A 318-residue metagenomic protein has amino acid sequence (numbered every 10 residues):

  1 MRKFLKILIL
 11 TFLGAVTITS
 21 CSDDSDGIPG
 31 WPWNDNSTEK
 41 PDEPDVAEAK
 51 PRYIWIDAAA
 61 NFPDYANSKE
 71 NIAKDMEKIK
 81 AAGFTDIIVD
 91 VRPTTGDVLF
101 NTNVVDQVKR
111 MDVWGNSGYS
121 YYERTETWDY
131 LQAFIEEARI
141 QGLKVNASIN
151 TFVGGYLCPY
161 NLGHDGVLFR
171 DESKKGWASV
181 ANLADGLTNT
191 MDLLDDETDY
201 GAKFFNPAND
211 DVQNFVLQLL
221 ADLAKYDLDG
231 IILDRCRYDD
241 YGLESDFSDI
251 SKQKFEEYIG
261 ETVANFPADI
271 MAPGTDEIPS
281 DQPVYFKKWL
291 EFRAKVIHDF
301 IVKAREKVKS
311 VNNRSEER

Functional and structural regions predicted by a protein language model:
M1-T19: Sec-dependent bacterial lipoprotein signal peptides
A15-A49: Bacterial Sec-dependent N-terminal signal peptides
D45-K69, A147-Y226: Active-site-adjacent "subsite" loops/lids of carbohydrate-active enzymes
R52-I56, I87-V89, V145-A147, I231-D234 (+1 more regions): Hydrophobic faces of well-ordered beta-strands that scaffold small-molecule active sites in alpha/beta enzyme cores
D64-A82, M111-Q141, N214-F215, V296-F300: Aromatic- and glycine-enriched glycan-recognition loops and surfaces that form the carbohydrate-binding subsites
E70-D97, Y226-G230: Catalytic domains of carbohydrate-active enzymes, especially glycoside hydrolases
F84-E126: Aromatic-lined carbohydrate-binding/catalytic grooves of carbohydrate-active enzymes
V180-S315: Polysaccharide-binding and catalytic clefts of secreted carbohydrate-active enzymes
